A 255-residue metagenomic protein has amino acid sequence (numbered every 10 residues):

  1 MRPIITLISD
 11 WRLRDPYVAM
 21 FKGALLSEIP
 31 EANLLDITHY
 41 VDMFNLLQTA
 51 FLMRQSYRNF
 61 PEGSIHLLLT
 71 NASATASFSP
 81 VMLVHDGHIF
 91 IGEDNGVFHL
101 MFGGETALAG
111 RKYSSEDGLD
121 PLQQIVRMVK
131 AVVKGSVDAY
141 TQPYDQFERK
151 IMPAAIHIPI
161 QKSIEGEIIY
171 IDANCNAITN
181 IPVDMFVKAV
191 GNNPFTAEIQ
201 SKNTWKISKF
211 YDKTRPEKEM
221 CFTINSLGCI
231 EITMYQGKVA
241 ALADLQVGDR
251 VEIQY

Functional and structural regions predicted by a protein language model:
M1-S9, D15-T70: Alpha/propeptide regions of enzymes that mature by internal proteolysis
P3, E28-E31, N45-Q48, P61-G63 (+3 more regions): Active-site histidine-anchored catalytic micro-motif
W11-D15, S73-T75, I171, C175 (+1 more regions): Short acidic, Gly/Ser-rich segments with clustered Asp/Glu that frequently serve as metal-coordination loops in enzyme
L69, V84, E198-Q200, I224 (+1 more regions): Residue-level recognition of conserved beta-strand edge/terminus positions
E116-I181, V190: Anionic-ligand-binding alpha/beta catalytic cores of soluble enzymes and soluble regulatory domains that recognize
I178-D244: A conserved acidic, glycine/proline-rich C-terminal tail/linker
V247-Y255: Surface-exposed interaction regions enriched in Ser/Thr/Asp/Glu that occur as long low-complexity tracts or repetitive
